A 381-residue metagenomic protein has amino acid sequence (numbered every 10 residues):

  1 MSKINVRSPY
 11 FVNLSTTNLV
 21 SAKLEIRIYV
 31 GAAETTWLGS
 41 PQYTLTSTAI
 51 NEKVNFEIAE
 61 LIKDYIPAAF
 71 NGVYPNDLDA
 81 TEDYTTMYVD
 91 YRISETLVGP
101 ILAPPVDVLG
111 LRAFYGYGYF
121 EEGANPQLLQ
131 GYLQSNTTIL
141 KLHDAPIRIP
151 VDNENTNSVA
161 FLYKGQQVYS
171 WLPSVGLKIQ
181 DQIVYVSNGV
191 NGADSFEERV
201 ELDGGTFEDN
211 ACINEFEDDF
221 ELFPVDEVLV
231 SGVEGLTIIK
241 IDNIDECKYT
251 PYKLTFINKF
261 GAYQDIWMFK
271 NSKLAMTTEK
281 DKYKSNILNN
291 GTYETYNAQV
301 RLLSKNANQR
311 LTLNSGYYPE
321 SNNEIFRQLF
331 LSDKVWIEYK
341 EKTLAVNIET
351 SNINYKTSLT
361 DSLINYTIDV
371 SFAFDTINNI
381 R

Functional and structural regions predicted by a protein language model:
M1-E197, E215-C247: Preference for solvent-exposed, low-hydrophobicity sequence contexts
S2, Y185, F196-L222, E234-R381: Extracellular/virion structural assembly segments
